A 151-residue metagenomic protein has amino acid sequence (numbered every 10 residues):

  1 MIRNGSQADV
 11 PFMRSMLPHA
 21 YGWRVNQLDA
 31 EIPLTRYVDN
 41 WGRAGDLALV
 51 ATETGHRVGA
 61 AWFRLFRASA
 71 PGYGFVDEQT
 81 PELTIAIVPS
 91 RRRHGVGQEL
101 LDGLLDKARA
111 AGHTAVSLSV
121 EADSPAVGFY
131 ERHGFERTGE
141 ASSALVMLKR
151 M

Functional and structural regions predicted by a protein language model:
M1-S15: A short beta-loop-alpha structural element at the N-terminal edge of CoA-dependent acyl/N-acetyltransferase catalytic
V25-T54: Active-site rim helix/loop that mediates acceptor-substrate recognition in acyltransferases
G45-V50, A60, T84, A144-V146: Short hydrophobic/aromatic beta-strand element in the GNAT-like acyltransferase core that lines or flanks the acyl-donor
T52-T54, V58-I85: Conserved acyl-donor/pantetheine-binding loop and adjacent beta-alpha core of acyl/acetyltransferases and related
E82-R93, V120: A short, internal acetyl-CoA/4′-phosphopantetheine-binding micro-motif in the GNAT/acyltransferase core
R93-A110, E131-R132: Conserved acetyl-CoA-binding loop-helix of GNAT-fold acetyltransferases
A108-E121: Conserved GNAT acetyl-CoA-binding A-motif
E131-A141: Conserved acetyl-CoA-binding loop of GNAT-fold acetyltransferases
